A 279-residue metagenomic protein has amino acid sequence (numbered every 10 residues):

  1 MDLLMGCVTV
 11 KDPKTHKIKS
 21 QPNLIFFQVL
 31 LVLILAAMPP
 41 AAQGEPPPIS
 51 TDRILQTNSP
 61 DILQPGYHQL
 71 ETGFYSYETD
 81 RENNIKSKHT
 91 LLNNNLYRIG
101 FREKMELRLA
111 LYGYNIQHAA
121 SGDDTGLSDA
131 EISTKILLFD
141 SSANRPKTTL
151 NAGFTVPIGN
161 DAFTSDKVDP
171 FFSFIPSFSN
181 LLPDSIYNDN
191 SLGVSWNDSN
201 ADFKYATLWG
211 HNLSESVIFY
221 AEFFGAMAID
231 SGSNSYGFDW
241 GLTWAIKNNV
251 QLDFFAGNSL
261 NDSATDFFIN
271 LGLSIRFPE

Functional and structural regions predicted by a protein language model:
M1-P22: N-terminal secretory signal peptides that target proteins for export/translocation
V8-T9, A36-P40: Intrinsic disorder/low-complexity segments in short proteins, especially the signal peptide and propeptide regions
P22-F26, P146: Structural motif marking the loop-to-transmembrane transition
F26-A37: Bacterial N-terminal signal peptides
L31, A42-Q43: Generic structural signal for hydrophobic residues
Q43-E279: Transmembrane beta-barrel domains of Gram-negative outer membranes and organellar outer membranes
